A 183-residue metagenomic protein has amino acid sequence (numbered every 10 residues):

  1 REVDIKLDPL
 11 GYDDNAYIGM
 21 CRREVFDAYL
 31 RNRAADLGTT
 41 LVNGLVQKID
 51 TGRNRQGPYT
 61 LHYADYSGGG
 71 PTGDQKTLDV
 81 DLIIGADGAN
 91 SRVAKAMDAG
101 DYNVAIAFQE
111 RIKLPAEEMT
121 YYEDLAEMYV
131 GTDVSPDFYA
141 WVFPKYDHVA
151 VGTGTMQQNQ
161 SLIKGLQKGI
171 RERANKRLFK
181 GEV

Functional and structural regions predicted by a protein language model:
R1-K48: Conserved N-terminal/central alpha/beta ligand/cofactor-binding core
V3, G181-V183: Residue-level marker of intrinsically disordered, low-complexity segments enriched for small/polar residues
R33-G181: Predominantly flavin-linked oxidoreductase catalytic cores and closely associated redox partners
